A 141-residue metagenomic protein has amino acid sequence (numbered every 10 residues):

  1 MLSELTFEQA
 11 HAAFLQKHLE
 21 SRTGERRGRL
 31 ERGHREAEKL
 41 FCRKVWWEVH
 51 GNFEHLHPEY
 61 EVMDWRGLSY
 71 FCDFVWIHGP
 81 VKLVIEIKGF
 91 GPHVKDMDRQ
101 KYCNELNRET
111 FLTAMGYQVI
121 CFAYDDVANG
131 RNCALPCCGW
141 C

Functional and structural regions predicted by a protein language model:
M1-A10, H18-L19, T113-C141: Basic, glycine-rich
M1-G51: Solvent-exposed, charged helical/coil patches that constitute nucleic-acid or partner-interaction surfaces
E38, G67-Y70, N104-E105: Amphipathic coiled-coil/heptad-repeat helices and related helical stalk/stem segments that mediate oligomerization
E48-F53, T110-Y117: Short helix-loop-beta junction
E54-V84: Active-site metal-binding core of divalent-cation-utilizing nuclease and nuclease-like domains
E61, K88-F90, F122-V127: Short strand-loop junctions, especially beta-strand C-caps/beta-turns that link beta-sheets to coils or alpha-helices
V75-Y102: Short beta-strand-loop-alpha-helix junction that forms the active-site gateway of nucleic-acid-processing nucleases
R99-F111: Short, charged, amphipathic alpha-helix that recurs within catalytic cores of restriction-modification and other
